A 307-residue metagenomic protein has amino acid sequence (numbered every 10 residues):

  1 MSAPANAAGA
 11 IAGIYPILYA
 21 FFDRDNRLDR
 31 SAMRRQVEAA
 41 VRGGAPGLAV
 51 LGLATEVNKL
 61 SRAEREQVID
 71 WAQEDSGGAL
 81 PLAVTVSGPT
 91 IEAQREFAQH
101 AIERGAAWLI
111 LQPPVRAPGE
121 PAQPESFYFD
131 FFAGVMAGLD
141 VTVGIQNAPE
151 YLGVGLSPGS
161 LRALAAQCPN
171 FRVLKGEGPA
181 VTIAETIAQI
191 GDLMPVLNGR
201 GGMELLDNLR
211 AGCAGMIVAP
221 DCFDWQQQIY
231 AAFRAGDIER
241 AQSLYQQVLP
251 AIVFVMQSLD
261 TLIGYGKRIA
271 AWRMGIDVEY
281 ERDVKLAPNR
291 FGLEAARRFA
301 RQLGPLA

Functional and structural regions predicted by a protein language model:
S2-G153, R172, L286: Active-site beta->alpha loop and helix N-cap motifs at the rims of alpha/beta catalytic domains
Y15-Y19, G43, C213, D221 (+1 more regions): C-terminal alpha-helical cap/extension of soluble enzyme domains
P16, V50, T55, G202-E204 (+3 more regions): Short, flexible micro-motifs
L28, R35, A63, Q67 (+6 more regions): Conserved active-site and cofactor/substrate-binding residues in soluble primary-metabolism enzymes
R35, Q67, A163, R240-L244 (+1 more regions): Short, solvent-exposed alpha-helical surface patches in well-structured domains
G43, D75-A79, R104, G138 (+6 more regions): Alpha-helix C-cap/termination motif
I69, Q94, F132, I183 (+3 more regions): A general structural signal for well-ordered alpha-helical segments in protein cores
M136-G138, P149-L259: Catalytic alpha/beta core domains of metabolic enzymes, predominantly
